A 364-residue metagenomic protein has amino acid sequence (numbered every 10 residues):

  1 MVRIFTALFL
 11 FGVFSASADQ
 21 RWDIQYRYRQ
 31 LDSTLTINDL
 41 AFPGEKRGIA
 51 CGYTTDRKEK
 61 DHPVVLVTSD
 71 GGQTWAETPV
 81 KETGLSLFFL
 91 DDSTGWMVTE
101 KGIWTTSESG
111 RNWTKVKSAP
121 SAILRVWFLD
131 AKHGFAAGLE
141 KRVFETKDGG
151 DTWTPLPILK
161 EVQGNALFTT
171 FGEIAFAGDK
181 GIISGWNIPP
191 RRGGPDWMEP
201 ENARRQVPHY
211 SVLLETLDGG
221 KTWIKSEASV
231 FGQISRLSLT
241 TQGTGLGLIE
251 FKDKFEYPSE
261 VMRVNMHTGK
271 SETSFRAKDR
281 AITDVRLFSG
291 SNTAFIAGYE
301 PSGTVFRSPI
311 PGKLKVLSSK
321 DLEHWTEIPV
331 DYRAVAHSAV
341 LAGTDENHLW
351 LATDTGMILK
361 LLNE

Functional and structural regions predicted by a protein language model:
V2-A7: Sec-dependent signal peptide recognition, specifically the positively charged N-region followed immediately by
F9-S17: Hydrophobic h-region of N-terminal signal peptides that target proteins for export in Gram-negative bacteria
D19-E364: Residue-level hotspots at or immediately adjacent to binding/recognition sites across diverse folds
